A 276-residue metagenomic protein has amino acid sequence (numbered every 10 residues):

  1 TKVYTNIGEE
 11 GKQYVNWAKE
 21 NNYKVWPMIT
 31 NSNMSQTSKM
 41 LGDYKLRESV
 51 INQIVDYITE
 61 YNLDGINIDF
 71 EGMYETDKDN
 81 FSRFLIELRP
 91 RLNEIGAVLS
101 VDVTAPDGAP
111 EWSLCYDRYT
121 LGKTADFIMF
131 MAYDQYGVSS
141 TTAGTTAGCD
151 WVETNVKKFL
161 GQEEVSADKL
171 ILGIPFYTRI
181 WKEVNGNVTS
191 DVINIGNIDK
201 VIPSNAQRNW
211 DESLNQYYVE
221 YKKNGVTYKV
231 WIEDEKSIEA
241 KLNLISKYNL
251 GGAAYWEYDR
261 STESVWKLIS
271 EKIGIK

Functional and structural regions predicted by a protein language model:
T1-N6, T37-Y44, F70-K78, S140-A147 (+2 more regions): Second-shell loop/turn segments in exported
T1-V55: Glycan-recognition patch characteristic of GH18 chitinases/ENGases and related GlcNAc/peptidoglycan-binding proteins
K2-E9, N52, E75-P203: Substrate-binding surface in catalytic domains of secreted glycosidases
I7-Q13, E20-N21, P90, E94-A97 (+2 more regions): Short acidic, glycine/proline-enriched helix-loop-strand junctions
V25-I29, I66-I68, L99-V101, I128-F130 (+3 more regions): Hydrophobic faces of well-ordered beta-strands that scaffold small-molecule active sites in alpha/beta enzyme cores
G42-E60, P110-R118, I232-S246: Short, acidic/polar
I174-L244, I273-K276: Glycan-binding loop/region signatures in secreted carbohydrate-active enzymes
K241-K276: Acidic/aromatic/glycine-rich contiguous surface patches that form carbohydrate-binding/processing clefts and analogous
